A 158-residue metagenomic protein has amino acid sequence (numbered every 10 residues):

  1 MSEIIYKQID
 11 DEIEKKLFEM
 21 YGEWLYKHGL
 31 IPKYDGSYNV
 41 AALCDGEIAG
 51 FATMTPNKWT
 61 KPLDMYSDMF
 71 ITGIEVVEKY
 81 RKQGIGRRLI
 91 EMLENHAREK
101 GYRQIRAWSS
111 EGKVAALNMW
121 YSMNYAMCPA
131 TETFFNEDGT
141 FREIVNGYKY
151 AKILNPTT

Functional and structural regions predicted by a protein language model:
M1-E12, I153-T158: Conserved N-terminal entry element of GNAT/NAT acetyltransferase domains
Y6-G73, V77, I90: Acetyl-CoA-dependent GNAT
E12, V114-A115: Short alpha-helical
S37, E143-A151: Short hydrophobic/aromatic beta-strand or adjacent loop that forms the aromatic wall/cage of a ligand/substrate-binding
G73-R81, S109-S110: A short, internal acetyl-CoA/4′-phosphopantetheine-binding micro-motif in the GNAT/acyltransferase core
V76, K82-N95, S122: Conserved acetyl-CoA-binding loop-helix of GNAT-fold acetyltransferases
A97-S109: Conserved GNAT acetyl-CoA-binding A-motif
W108-S109, Y121-N146: Conserved catalytic-core motifs of GNAT/GCN5-like acyltransferases
